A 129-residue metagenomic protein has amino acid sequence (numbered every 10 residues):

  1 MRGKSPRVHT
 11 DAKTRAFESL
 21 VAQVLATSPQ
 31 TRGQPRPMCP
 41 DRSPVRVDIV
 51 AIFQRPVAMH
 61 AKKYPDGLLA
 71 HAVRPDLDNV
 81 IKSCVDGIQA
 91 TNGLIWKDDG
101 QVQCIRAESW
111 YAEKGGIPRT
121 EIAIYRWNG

Functional and structural regions predicted by a protein language model:
M1-G129: Acidic, proline/glycine-enriched N-terminal capping motif
